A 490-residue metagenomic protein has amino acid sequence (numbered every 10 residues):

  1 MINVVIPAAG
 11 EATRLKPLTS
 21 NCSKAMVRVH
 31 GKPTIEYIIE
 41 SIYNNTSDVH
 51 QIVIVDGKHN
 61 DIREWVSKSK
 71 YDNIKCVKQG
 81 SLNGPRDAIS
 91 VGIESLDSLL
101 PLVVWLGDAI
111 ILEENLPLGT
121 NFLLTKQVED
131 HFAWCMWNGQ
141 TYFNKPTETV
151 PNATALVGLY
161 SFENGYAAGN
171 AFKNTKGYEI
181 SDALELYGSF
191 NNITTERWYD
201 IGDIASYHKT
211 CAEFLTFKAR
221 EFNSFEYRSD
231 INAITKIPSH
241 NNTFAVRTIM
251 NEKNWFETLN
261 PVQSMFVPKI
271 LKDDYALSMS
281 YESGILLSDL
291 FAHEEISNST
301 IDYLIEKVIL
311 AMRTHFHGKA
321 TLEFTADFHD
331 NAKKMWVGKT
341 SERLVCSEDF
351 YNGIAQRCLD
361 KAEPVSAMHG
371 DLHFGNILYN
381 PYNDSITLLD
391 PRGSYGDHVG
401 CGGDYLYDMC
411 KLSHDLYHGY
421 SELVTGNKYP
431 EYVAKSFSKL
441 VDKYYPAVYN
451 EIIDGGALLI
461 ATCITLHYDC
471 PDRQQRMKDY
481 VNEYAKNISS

Functional and structural regions predicted by a protein language model:
M1-S20: N-terminal nucleotide-binding beta1-loop-alpha1 segment
I2-V4, N152-D230: Conserved alpha/beta core of the MobA/IspD/sugar-nucleotide pyrophosphorylase nucleotidyltransferase superfamily
D61-W137: Conserved beta-loop-beta/alpha segment of the NTase-like Rossmann-fold superfamily that binds/positions NTPs
I110-A183: Conserved core of the sugar-phosphate nucleotidyltransferase
F222-N254, S288-F291: ATP-binding glycine-rich loop module of kinase domains
Y227, A355-G403: Active-site acidic catalytic loop and adjacent metal/ATP-binding pocket of ATP-dependent phosphoryl transfer enzymes
E257-S264, L287-K333, R343-A362, A457-L458: Conserved kinase catalytic-core helix
S394, H398-Y444, A457-D472: Active-site activation/catalytic loop segments of kinase-like enzymes and analogous catalytic loops in related
